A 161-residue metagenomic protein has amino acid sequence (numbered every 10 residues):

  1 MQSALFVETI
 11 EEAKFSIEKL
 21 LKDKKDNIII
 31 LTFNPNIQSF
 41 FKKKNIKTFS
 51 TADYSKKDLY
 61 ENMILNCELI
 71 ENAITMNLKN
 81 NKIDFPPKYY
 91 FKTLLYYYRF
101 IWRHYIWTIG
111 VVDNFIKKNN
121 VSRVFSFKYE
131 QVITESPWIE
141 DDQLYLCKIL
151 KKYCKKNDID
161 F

Functional and structural regions predicted by a protein language model:
M1-F161: Catalytic-core helical/loop segments in enzymes performing group transfer/polymerization on anionic/lipid-linked
